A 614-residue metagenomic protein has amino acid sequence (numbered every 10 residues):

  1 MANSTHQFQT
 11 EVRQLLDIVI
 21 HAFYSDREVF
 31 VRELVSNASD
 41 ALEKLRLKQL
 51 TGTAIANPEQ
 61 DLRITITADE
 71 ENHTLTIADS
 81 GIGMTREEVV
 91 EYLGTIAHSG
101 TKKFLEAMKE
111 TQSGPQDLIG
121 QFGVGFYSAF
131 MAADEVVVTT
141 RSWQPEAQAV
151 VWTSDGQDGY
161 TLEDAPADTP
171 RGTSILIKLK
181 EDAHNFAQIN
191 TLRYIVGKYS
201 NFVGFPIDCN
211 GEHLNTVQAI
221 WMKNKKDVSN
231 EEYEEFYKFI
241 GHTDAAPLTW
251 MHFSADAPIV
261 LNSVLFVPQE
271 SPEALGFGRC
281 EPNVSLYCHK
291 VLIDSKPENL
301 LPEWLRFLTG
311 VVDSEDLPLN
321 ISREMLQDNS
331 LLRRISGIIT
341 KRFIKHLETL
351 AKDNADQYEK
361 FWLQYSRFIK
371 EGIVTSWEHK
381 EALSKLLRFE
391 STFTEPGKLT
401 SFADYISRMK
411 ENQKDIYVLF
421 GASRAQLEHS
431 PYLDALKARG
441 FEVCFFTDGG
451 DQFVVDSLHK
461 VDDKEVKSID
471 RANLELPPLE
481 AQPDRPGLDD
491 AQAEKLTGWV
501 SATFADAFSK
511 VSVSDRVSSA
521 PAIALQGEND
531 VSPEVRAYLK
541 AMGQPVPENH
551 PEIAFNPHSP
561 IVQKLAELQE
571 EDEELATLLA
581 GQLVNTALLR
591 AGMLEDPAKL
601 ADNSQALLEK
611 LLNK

Functional and structural regions predicted by a protein language model:
M1-E181, N185-F186, Y194, K410: GHKL (Bergerat-fold) ATPase N-terminal catalytic module, capturing the glycine-rich phosphate-binding loop and acidic
L118, V136-G159, A167, K180-N185 (+1 more regions): GHKL/Bergerat-fold ATPase module in large chromosome/replication-associated machines
